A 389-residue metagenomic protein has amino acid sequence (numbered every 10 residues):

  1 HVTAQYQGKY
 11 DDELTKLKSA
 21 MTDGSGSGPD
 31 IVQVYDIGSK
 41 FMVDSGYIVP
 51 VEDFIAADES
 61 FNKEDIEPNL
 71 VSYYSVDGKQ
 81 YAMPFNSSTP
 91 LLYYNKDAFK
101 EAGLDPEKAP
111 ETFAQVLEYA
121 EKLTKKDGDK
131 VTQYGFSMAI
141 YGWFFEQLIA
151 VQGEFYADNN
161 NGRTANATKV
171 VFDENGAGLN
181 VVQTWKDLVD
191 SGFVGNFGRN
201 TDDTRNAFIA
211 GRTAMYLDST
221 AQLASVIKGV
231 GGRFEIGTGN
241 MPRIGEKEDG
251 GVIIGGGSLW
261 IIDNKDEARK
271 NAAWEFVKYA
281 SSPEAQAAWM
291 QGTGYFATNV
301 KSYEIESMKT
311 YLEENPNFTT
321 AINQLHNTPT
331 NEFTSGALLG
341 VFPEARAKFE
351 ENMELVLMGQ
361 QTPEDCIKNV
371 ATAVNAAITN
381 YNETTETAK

Functional and structural regions predicted by a protein language model:
H1-I66, E101-G103, E111, A207 (+4 more regions): Extracytoplasmic "Venus flytrap"/periplasmic binding protein-like
L14, Y35-L91, L117, L148-V151 (+3 more regions): Hinge/lid segment of periplasmic solute-binding proteins
S19-A20, G28-D30, S60-F99, Y134 (+3 more regions): A structural signal for short loop-to-beta-strand junctions that line the ligand-binding cleft of periplasmic/secreted
T22, A102, Q183, D187-S191 (+2 more regions): Extracytoplasmic/periplasmic substrate-recognition and gating elements
E52-I66, A109-E111, K126-D129, Y134-G135 (+6 more regions): Short, solvent-exposed loop/beta-turn-alpha elements that line the ligand-binding surface or hinge of extracytoplasmic
V76-F85, P90, K100, A114-K169 (+1 more regions): Extracytoplasmic/periplasmic solute-binding protein
L117-K122, R163-G198, M241: Glycine-centered hinge/linker elements that transmit conformational signals in sensory and ligand-binding systems
V252-I253, N317-V374: C-terminal capping/gating helix-and-loop segments adjacent to ligand/active sites or protein-protein/ligand interfaces
